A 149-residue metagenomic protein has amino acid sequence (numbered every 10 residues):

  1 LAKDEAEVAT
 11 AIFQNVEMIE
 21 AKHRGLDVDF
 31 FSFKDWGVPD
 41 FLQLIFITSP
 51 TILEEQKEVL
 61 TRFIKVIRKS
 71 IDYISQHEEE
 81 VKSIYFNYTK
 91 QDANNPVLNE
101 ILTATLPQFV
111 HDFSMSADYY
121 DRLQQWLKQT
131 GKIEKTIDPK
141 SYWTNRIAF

Functional and structural regions predicted by a protein language model:
A2-Y88: Pocket-lining segment of extracytoplasmic ligand-binding domains
V8, V28, A93, E134-K135: Residue-level detector of short coil/turn "hinge" positions at structural boundaries
I12, S32, V97, D138-P139: Short loop/turn and capping residues at structural boundaries
I19, V38-D40, T103-L106, T144-I147: Short secondary-structure boundary/hinge segments and terminal tails
T48, E54-E55, H111, K135 (+2 more regions): Generic structural "secondary-structure junction" signal
E54-K132: Secondary-structure end/capping motifs
D121-F149: Conserved C-terminal helix/tail region of periplasmic/extracytoplasmic solute-binding proteins
